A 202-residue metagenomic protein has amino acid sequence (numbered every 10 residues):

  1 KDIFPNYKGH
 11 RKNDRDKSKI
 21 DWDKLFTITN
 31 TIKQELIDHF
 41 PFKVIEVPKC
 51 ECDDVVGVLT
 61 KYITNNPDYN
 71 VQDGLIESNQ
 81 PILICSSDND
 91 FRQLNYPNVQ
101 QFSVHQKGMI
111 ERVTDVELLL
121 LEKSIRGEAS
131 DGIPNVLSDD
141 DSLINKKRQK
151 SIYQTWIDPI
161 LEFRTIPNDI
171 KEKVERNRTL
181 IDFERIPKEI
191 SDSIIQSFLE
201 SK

Functional and structural regions predicted by a protein language model:
K1-K12: Non-catalytic, usually N-terminal nucleic-acid engagement modules in DNA/RNA processing proteins
K12-S201: Extended two-metal-dependent nuclease catalytic cores across DNA- and RNA-processing enzymes
